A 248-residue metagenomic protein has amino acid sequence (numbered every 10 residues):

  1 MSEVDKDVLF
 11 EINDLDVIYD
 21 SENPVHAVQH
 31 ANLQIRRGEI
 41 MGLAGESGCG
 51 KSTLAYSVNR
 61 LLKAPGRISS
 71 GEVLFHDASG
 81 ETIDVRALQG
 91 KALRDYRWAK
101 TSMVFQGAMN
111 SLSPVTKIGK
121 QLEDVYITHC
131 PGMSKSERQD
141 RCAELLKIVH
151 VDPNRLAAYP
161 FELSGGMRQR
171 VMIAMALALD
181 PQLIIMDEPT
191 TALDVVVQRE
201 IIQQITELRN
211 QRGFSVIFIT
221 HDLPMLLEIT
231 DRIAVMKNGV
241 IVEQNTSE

Functional and structural regions predicted by a protein language model:
A44-E46: The feature captures the beta-strand-to-loop junction immediately N-terminal to the Walker
H76, S136-N154: Conserved ABC ATPase "signature" region
Y159-L163, M167: Conserved ABC ATPase signature
A178-Q182: A short, proline-enriched helix->beta-strand linker immediately N-terminal to the Walker B motif in ABC-type P-loop
L226-E228: A short, surface-exposed alpha-helical micro-motif characterized by mixed small hydrophobic and charged/polar residues
R232, Q244: Short, glycine/charged-rich "phosphate-handling" switch motifs in NTP-dependent and phosphotransfer domains
